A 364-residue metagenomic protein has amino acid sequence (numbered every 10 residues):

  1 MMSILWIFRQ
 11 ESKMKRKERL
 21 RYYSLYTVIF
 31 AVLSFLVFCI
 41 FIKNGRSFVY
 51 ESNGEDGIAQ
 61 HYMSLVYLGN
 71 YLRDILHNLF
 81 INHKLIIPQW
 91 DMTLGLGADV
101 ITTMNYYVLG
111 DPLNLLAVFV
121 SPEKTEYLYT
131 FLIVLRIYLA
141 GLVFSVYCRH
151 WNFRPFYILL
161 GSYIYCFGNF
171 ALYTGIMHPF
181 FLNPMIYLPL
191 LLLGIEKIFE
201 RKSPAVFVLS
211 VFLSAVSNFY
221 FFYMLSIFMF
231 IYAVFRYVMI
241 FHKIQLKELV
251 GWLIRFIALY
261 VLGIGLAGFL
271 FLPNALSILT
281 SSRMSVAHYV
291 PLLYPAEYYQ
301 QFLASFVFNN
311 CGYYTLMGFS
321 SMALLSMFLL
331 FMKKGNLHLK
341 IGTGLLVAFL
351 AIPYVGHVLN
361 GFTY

Functional and structural regions predicted by a protein language model:
M1-K43, G251, R255: Start-transfer (signal-anchor) and selected internal transmembrane alpha helices of multi-pass inner/ER membrane
W6-E11, I40-I42, G194-E200, A233-I244 (+1 more regions): Structural signal for the C-terminal ends of transmembrane alpha-helices and the immediately following loop
K15-Y22, G95, D99, P122-T130 (+6 more regions): Membrane-helix interfacial "entry" motifs
F30, Y138-H150, P155-M239, R255-A275 (+1 more regions): Membrane-embedded helix bundles of polyisoprenyl
F30-F38, S326-L329, L346-P353: Hydrophobic core segments of alpha-helical transmembrane domains in multi-pass membrane transport and ion-translocation
S34-G141, Y163-M185, I278-R283, V290-N309 (+1 more regions): Membrane-interface coil-to-helix junctions
Y67-I75, F222-Y223, I227-M229, V234 (+3 more regions): Transmembrane catalytic cores of multi-pass membrane glycosyltransferases and polysaccharide-assembly enzymes
M317-T343, V347: Hydrophobic, aromatic-rich transmembrane alpha-helices and their immediate juxtamembrane boundary segments
